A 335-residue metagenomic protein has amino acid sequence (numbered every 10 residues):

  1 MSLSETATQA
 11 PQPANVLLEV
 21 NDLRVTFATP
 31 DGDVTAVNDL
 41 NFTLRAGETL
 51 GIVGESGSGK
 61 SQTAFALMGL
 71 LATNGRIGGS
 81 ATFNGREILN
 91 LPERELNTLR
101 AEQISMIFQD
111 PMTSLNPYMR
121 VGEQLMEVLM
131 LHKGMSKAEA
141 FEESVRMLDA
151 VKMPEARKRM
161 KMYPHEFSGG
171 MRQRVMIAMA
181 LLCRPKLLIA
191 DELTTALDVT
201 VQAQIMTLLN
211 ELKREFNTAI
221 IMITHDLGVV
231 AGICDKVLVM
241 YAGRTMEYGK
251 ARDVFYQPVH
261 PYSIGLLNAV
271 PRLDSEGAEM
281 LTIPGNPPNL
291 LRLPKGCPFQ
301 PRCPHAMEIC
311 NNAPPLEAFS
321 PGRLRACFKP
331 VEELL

Functional and structural regions predicted by a protein language model:
P13-L17, T26-D39, L70-R76, P92-E95 (+3 more regions): A short, flexible loop at the N-terminus of ABC-type nucleotide-binding domains that lies
P13-V16, P154-K158, Y248-L335: Short catalytic/signature loops enriched in Gly
G69-L70, I189-L193, L197-A278: P-loop NTP-binding/switch modules centered on Walker-like glycine-rich loops
N74, I88-S105, E123, L131 (+2 more regions): ABC ATPase NBD coupling module
R76-E87: Conserved ABC transporter NBD signature motif
E87, E139-K158, L267: Conserved ABC ATPase "signature" region
L182-K186: A short, proline-enriched helix->beta-strand linker immediately N-terminal to the Walker B motif in ABC-type P-loop
